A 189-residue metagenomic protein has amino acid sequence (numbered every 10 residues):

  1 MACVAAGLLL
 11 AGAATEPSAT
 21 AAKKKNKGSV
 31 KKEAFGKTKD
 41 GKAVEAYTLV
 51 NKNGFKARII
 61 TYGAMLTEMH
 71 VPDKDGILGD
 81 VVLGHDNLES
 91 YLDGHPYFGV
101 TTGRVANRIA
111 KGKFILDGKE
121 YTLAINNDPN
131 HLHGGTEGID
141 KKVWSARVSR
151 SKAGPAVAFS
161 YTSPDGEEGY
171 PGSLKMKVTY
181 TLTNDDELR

Functional and structural regions predicted by a protein language model:
A2-G12: Bacterial N-terminal signal peptides
A11-A13, P17-A21: Boundary at the C-terminal end of the N-terminal hydrophobic targeting segment
A19-R189: Surface-exposed acidic/polar loop and edge beta-strand patches at domain peripheries
